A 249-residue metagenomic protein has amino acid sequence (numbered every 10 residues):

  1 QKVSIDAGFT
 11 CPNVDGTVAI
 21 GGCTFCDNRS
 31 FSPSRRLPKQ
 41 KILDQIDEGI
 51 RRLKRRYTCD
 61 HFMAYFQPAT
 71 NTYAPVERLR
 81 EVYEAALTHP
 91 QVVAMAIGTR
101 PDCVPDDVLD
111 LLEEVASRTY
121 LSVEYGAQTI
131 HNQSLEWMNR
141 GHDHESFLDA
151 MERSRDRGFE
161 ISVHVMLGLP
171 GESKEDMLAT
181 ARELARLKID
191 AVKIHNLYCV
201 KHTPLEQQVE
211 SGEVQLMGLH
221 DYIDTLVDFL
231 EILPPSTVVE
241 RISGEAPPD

Functional and structural regions predicted by a protein language model:
Q1-K41: Canonical Radical SAM [4Fe-4S] cluster-binding loop centered on the CxxxCxxC motif and its immediate flanking residues
V3-I5, F62-A64, M95-I97, L121-Y125 (+3 more regions): Hydrophobic faces of well-ordered beta-strands that scaffold small-molecule active sites in alpha/beta enzyme cores
F9, P68-T72, P101-C103, A127-H131 (+3 more regions): Active-site-proximal loop/turn and secondary-structure-junction residues that shape catalytic pockets, frequently
R29-G49, L53-V76, Q91-V104, T119-S146 (+1 more regions): Core AdoMet radical
L43-I50, L79-E84, L109-E113, L148-M151 (+2 more regions): Generic structural signal for well-ordered alpha-helices, preferentially at hydrophobic/aromatic core positions
L53-Y57, Y83-P90, D110-Y120, E152-D156 (+1 more regions): Acidic (Asp/Glu)-rich catalytic clusters
L167-E172, D190-L216, S236-D249: Flexible glycine/acidic-rich beta-alpha junction loops that bind and position SAM and/or redox cofactors in anaerobic
P170-R186: Catalytic cores of alpha/beta
